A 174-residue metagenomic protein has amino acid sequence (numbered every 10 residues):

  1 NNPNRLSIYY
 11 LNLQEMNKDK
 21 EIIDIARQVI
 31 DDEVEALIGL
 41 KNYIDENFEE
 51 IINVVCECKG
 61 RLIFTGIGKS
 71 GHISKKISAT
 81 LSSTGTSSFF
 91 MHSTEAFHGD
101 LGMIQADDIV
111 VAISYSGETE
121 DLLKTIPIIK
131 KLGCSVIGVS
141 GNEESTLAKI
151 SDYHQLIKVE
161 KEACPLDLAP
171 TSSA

Functional and structural regions predicted by a protein language model:
N1-E15: Short, Lys/Arg-enriched N-terminal segments with co-localized hydrophobic residues within the first ~10-30 amino acids
P3-S7, N42, A169: Generic detection of intrinsically disordered/low-complexity segments and helix-coil linkers/edges
S7-Y10, G39, K158, S173: A ubiquitous, low-specificity "background" feature that marks scattered single residues across proteins without
Y9-Y10, Y43, Y115, Y153: Sequence-level detector for tyrosine residue identity
M16-G60: An N-terminal, well-structured beta->alpha segment
C56, G60-A174: Glycine-rich phosphate-binding loops that contact phosphosugars or nucleotide phosphates
